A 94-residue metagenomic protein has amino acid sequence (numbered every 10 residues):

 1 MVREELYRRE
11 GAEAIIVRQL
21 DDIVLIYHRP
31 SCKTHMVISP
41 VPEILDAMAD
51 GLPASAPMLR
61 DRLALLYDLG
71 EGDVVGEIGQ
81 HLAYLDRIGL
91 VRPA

Functional and structural regions predicted by a protein language model:
M1-P42, D46: Acidic, low-complexity/disordered tracts enriched in E/D and polar residues
P30-A94: Long, charge-rich, low-complexity alpha-helical segments
